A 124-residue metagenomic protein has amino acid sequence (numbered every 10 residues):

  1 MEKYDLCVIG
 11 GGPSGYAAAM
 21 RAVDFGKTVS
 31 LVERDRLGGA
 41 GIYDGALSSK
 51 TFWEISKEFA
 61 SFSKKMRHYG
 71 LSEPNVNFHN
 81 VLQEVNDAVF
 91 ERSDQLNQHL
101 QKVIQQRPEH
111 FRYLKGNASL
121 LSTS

Functional and structural regions predicted by a protein language model:
M1-S14: Beta1/beta-strand and adjacent pyrophosphate-binding region of the FAD-binding site in flavoprotein oxidoreductases
E2, R21-K27, V32-S124: Glycine-rich flavin
P13-A18, A40: Short glycine/serine/threonine-rich phosphate/pyrophosphate-binding segments that cradle anionic phosphate groups
